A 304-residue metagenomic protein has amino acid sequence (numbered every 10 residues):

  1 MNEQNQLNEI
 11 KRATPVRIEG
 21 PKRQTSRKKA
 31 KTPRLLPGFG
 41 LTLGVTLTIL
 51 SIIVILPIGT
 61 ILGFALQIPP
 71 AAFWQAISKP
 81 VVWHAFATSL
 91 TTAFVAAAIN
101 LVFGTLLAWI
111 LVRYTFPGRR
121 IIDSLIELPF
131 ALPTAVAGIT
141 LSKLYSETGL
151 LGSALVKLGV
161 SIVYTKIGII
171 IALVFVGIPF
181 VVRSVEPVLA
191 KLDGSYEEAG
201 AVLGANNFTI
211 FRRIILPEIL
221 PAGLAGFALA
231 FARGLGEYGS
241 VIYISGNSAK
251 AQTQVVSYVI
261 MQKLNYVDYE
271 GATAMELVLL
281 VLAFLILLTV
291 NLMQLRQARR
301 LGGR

Functional and structural regions predicted by a protein language model:
R12-I18, L41-V45, L56, T60 (+4 more regions): C-terminal transmembrane helix and the adjacent membrane-cytosol boundary/short C-terminal tail of inner/organellar
K29-R34, P70-S78, W83, G118-R119 (+3 more regions): Membrane-interfacial helix termini and adjacent extracytoplasmic/periplasmic loops of multi-pass transporters
A30-G40, I61-A98, R113-Y114, Q262-E270: Periplasmic/extracellular loop-to-transmembrane helix junction in inner-membrane transport proteins
P33-R34, V95-I126, I139, K143 (+2 more regions): Transmembrane-helix boundary motif in ABC transporter permease subunits
L36, F73, P80, Y238-T289: Interhelical loop and adjacent transmembrane-helix boundary motif in polytopic membrane transport permeases
G44-I49, L128, F175-D193, N207-S240 (+1 more regions): Transmembrane alpha-helices
I52, A87, T91-F103, L107 (+5 more regions): Hydrophobic alpha-helical transmembrane segments of multipass integral membrane proteins, especially permease/channel
F86, L111, L128, S195-L203 (+1 more regions): Short hydrophobic faces within alpha-helices
